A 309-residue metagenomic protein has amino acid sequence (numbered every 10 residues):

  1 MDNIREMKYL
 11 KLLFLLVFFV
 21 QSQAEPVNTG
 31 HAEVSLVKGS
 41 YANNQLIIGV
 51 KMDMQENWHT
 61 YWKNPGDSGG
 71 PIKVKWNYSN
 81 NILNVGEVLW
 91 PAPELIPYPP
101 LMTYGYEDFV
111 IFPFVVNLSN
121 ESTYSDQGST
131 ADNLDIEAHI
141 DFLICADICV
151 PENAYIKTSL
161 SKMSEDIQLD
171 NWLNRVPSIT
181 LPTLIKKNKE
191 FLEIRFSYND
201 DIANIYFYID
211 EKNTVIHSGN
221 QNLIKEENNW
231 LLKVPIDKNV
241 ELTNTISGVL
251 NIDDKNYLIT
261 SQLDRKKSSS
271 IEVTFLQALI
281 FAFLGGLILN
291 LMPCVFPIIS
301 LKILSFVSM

Functional and structural regions predicted by a protein language model:
D2-N3: Short, positively charged and aromatic/hydrophobic N-terminal segments
E6-L15: Sec-dependent signal peptide recognition, specifically the positively charged N-region followed immediately by
F14-Q23: Hydrophobic h-region of N-terminal signal peptides that target proteins for export in Gram-negative bacteria
Q23-F275: Extracellular/lumen-exposed scaffold segments
S268-M292: Small-residue-enriched transmembrane helix starts and helix-helix packing motifs in multi-pass inner-membrane proteins
L284-M309: Juxtamembrane transmembrane-helix termini in multi-pass membrane transport proteins
